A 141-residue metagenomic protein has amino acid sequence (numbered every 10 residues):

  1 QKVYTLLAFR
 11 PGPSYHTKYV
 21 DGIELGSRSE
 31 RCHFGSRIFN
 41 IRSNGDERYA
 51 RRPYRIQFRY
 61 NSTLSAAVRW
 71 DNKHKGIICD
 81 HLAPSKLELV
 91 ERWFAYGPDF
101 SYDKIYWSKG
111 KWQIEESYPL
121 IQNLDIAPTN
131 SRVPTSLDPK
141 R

Functional and structural regions predicted by a protein language model:
Q1-P11, H16-Y19, S27: Acidic/His-rich structured neighborhood in mature extracellular/periplasmic domains
K2-Y4, K75-I77, W112-Q113: Hydrophobic residues embedded in beta-strands of well-ordered beta-sheets
R10-P11, R31-W107, E116, P128-S131: Short aromatic loop motif centered on NTY/YTY
S14-Y15, L87-E88, Q122-N123: Short catalytic/ligand-binding loop motif for oxyanion handling, primarily in non-cytosolic enzymes, centered on
E115-R141: Charge-rich, low-complexity intrinsically disordered segments
